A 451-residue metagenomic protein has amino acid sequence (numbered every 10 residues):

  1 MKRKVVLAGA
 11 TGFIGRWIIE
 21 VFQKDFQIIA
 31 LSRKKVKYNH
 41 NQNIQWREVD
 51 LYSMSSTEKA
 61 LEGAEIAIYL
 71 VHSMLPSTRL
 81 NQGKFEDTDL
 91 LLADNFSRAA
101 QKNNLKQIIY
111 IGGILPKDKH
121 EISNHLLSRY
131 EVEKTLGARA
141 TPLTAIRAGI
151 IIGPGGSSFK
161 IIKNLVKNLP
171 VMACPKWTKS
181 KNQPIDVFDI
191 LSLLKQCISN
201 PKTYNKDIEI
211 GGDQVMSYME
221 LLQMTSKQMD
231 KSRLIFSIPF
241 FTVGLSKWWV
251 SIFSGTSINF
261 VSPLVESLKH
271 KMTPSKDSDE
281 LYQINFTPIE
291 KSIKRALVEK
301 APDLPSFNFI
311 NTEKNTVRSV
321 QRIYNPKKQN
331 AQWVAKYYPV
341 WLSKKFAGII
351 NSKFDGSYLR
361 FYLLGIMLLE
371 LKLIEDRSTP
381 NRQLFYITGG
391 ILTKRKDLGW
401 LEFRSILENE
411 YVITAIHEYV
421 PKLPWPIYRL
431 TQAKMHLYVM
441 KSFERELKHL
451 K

Functional and structural regions predicted by a protein language model:
R3-K24: N-terminal Rossmann NAD(P)H-binding glycine-rich loop of SDR-like oxidoreductase domains
A8, L31, L70, I108-I114 (+1 more regions): SDR active-site strand-loop-helix element
V36-N103, I114-E121: NAD(P)H-binding glycine-rich loop region in Rossmannoid oxidoreductase-like domains and their noncatalytic homologs
D118-K231, W248: Oxidoreductase cofactor-interface core, primarily capturing Rossmann-like NAD(P)-dependent enzymes
Q196-F260, K271-V317: Mid/C-terminal beta-alpha module of Rossmann-like enzyme folds, strongest in SDR-family dehydrogenases/epimerases
I198, F286-D376: Hydrophobic ligand-binding cavity/cleft-lining segments
L392-L430: Beta-strand/loop substructures that line and gate deep hydrophobic ligand-binding cavities in soluble
I427-K451: A conserved amphipathic terminal alpha-helix motif
